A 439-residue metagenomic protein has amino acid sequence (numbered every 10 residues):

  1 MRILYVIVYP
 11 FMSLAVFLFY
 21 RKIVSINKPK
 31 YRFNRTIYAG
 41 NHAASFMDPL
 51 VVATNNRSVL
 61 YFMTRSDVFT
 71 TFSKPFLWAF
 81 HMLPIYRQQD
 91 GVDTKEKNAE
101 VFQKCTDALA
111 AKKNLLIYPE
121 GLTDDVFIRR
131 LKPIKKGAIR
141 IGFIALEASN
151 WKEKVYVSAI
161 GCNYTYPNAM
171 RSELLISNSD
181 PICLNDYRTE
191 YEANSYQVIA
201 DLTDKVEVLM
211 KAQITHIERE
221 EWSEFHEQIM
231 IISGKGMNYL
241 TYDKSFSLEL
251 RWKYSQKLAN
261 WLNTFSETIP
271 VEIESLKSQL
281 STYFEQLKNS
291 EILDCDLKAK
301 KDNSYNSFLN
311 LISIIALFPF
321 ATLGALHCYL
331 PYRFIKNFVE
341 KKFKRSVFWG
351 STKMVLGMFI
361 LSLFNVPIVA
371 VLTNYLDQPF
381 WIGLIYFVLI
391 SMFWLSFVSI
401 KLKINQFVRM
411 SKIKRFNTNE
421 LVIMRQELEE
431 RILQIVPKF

Functional and structural regions predicted by a protein language model:
I3-Q197, V206, S304-Y305, A321-F439: Soluble catalytic domains of membrane acyltransferases
T94, T215-S223, S266-I273, K300-N303 (+4 more regions): General structural signal for secondary-structure boundaries
G137, D201, I314, F318: Short, well-structured alpha-helical interface segments that form or flank functional binding sites
Q197, D204, V208-K298: Long, charge-rich alpha-helical interaction segments
N263-K342: Membrane-proximal, non-transmembrane alpha-helical segments
